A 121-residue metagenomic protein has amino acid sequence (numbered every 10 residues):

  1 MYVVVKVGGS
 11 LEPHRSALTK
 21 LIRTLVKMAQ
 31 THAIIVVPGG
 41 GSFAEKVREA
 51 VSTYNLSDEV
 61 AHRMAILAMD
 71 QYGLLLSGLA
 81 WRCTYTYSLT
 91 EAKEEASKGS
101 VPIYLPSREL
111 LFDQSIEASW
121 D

Functional and structural regions predicted by a protein language model:
M1-I35: N-terminal glycine-/serine-/threonine-rich phosphate-binding loop
K6-G8, V37-P38, Y104-S107: Short beta-strand segments
L11-P13, S42-E45, L110-L111: Short, active-site-adjacent cap segments at secondary-structure transitions
R15, T19, G41, I66-D70: Generic alpha-helical scaffold signal
A17, V47-E49: Metal-dependent catalytic neighborhoods of phosphoester/phosphodiester hydrolases
H32-A33, V37, A68, Y72: PIN/NYN-family metal-dependent endoribonuclease catalytic core
I34-K46: Short beta-strand segments at enzyme active-site cores
A50-D121: Ligand-binding beta-strand-loop-alpha-helix segment within the catalytic cores of soluble metabolic enzymes
